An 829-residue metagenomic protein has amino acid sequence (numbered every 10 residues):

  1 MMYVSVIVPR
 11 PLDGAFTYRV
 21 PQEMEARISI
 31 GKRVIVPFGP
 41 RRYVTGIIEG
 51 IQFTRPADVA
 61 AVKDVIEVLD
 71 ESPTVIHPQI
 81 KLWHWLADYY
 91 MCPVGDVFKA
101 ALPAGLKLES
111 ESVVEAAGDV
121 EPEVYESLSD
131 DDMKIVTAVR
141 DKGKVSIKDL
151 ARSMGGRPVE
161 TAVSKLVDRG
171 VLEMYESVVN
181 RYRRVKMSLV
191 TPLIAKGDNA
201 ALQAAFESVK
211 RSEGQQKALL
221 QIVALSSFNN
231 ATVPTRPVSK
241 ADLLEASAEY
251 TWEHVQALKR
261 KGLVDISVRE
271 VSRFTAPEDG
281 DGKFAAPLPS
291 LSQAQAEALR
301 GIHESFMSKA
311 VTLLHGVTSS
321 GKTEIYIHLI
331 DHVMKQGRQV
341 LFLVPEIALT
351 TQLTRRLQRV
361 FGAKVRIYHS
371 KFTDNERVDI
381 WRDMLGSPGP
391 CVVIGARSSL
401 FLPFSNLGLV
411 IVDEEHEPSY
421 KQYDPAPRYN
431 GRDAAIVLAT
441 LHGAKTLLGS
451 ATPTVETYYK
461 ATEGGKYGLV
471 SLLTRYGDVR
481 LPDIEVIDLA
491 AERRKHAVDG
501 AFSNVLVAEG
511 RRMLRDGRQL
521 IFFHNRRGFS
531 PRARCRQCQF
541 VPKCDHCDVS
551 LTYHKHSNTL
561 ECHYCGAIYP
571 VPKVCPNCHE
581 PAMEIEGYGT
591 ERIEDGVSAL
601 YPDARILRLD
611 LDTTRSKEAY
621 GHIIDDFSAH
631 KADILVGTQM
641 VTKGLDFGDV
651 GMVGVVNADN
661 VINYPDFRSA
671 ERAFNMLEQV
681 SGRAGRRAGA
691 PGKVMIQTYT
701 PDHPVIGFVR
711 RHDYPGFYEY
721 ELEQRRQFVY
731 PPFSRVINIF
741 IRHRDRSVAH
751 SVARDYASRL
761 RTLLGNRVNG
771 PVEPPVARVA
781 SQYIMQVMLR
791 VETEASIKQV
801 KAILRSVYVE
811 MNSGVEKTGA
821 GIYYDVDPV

Functional and structural regions predicted by a protein language model:
M1-G395, S399-S450, T462-V479, L763 (+3 more regions): Accessory, non-ATPase domains that flank or precede helicase/AAA+ motor cores in DNA-metabolism machines
L12, R527, S781: A short catalytic or substrate-binding loop motif that flags glycine-/basic-rich loops and adjacent residues that bind
M91, P103, P158, Q539 (+3 more regions): Glycine-centered secondary-structure boundary/capping sites
V114-A116, L172, I484-V486, L551 (+3 more regions): Generic structural motif
A286-S292, A296-R300, S308-H750, S758 (+5 more regions): Inter-lobe coupling/hinge segments of SF2-like helicase ATPases
Y756-S796, V800-R805: C-terminal structured "cap/appendage" subdomains that terminate the fold
